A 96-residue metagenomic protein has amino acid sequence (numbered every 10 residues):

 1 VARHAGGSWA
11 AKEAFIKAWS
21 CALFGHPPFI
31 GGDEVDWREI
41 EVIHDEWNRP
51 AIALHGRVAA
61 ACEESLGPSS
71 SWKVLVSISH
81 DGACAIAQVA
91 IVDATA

Functional and structural regions predicted by a protein language model:
V1-A96: Core catalytic alpha/beta fold that binds nucleotide/phospho-ligands
